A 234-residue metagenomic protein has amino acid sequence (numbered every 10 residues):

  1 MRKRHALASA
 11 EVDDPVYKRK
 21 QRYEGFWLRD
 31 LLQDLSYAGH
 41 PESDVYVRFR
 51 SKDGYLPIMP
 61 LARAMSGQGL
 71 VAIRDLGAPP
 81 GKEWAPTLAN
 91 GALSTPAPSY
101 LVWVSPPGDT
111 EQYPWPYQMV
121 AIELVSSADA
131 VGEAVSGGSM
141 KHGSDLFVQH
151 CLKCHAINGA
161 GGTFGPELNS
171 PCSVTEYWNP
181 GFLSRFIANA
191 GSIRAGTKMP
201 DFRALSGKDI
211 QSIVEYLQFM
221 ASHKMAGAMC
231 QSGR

Functional and structural regions predicted by a protein language model:
M1-A128: Structured, non-membrane catalytic/scaffold regions adjacent to prosthetic-group chemistry
H5, L32-G39, S51, S105 (+5 more regions): Sec/Tat-exported extracytoplasmic proteins
E11-R19, E133-S136, S170-S173: Second-shell loop/turn segments in exported
E24-W27, L31, S139, N179 (+2 more regions): Stable alpha-helical elements in mature extracytoplasmic
V125-L146: Electrostatic cytochrome c docking/interface patches
G143-N158, L183, M199, I213-L217: The canonical Cys-X-X-Cys-His
A156-A188: Gly/Gly-Pro-rich "capping" loops immediately C-terminal to redox-active cysteine motifs in periplasmic/lumenal
P166-P171, A188-G233: Axial heme c-ligation environment in periplasmic c-type cytochrome domains
